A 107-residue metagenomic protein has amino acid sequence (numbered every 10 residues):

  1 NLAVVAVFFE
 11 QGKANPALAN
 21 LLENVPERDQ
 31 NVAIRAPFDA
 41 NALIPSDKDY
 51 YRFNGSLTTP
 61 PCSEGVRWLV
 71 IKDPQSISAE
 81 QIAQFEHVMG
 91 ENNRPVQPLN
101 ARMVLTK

Functional and structural regions predicted by a protein language model:
N1-K107: Extracellular or lumenal secretory-pathway regions
